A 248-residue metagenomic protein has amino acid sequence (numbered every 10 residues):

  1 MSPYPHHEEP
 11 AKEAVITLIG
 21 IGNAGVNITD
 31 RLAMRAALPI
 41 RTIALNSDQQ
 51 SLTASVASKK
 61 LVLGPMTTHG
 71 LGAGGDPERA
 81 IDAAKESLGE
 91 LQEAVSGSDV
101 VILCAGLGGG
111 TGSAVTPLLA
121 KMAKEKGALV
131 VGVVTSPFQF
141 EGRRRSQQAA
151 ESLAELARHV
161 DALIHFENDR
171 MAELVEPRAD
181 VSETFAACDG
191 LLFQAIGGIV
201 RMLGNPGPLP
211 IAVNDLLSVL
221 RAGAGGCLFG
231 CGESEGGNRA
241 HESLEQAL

Functional and structural regions predicted by a protein language model:
M1-L248: Tubulin/FtsZ superfamily GTPase core signature
